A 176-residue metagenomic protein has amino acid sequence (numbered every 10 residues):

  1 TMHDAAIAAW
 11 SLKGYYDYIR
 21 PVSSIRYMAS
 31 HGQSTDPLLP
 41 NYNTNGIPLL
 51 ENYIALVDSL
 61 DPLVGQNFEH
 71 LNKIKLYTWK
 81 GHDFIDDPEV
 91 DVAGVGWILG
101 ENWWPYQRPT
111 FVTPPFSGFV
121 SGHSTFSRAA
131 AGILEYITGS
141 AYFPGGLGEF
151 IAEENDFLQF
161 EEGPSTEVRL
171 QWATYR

Functional and structural regions predicted by a protein language model:
T1: Acidic-aromatic/histidine active-site loop/patch
D4-L12, G32-L38: Secretory-pathway/luminal and periplasmic proteins that interact with or process carbohydrate-rich
G14, Y18: Segments that shape or occlude catalytic/ligand-binding pockets
I25-R176: Membrane-embedded catalytic cores of phosphoryl/pyrophosphoryl-handling enzymes
